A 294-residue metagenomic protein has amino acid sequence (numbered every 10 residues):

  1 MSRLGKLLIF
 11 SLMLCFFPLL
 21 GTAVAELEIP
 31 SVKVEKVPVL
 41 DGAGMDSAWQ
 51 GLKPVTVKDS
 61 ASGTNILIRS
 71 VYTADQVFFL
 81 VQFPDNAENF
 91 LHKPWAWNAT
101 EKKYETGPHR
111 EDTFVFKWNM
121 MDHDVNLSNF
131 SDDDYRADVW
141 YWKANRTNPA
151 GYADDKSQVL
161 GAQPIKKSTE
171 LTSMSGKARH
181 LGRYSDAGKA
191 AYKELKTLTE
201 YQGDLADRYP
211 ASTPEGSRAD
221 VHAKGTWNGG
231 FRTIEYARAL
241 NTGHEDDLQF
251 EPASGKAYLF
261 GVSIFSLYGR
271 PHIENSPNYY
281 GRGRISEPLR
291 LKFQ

Functional and structural regions predicted by a protein language model:
M1-I9: Bacterial N-terminal signal peptides that target proteins for export
I9-P18: Bacterial N-terminal signal peptides
V24-A43, W95-K196, G243-Q294: Acidic/polar low-complexity flexible segments
G42, Q76-F83, R232-R238: Short, well-ordered beta-strand segments enriched in hydrophobic/aromatic residues
D59-W97: Long, well-ordered hydrophobic secondary-structure segments characteristic of membrane-embedded and membrane-proximal
I66-R69, V221-T226: Beta-strand-rich interaction surfaces with strong enrichment in secreted/lumenal proteins
K189-S217: Surface-exposed, low-complexity/disordered Ser/Thr/Gly/Pro/Asn-rich loops and linkers
A223-G230, D247-A253: Exposed beta-sheet edge/beta-hairpin loop segments within beta-rich domains
